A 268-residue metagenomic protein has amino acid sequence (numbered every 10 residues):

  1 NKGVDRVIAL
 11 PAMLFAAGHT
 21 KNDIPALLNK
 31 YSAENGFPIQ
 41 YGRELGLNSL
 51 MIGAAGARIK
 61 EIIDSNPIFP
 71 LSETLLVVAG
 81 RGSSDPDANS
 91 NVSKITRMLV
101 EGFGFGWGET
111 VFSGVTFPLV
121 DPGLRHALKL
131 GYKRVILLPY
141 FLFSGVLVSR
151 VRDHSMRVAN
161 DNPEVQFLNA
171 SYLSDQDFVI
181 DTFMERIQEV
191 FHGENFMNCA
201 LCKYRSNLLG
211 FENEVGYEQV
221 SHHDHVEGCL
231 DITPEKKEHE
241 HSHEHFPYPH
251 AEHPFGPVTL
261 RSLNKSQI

Functional and structural regions predicted by a protein language model:
N1-I268: Extended amphipathic ligand-handling, pore-lining, and cofactor/metal-binding catalytic surfaces
